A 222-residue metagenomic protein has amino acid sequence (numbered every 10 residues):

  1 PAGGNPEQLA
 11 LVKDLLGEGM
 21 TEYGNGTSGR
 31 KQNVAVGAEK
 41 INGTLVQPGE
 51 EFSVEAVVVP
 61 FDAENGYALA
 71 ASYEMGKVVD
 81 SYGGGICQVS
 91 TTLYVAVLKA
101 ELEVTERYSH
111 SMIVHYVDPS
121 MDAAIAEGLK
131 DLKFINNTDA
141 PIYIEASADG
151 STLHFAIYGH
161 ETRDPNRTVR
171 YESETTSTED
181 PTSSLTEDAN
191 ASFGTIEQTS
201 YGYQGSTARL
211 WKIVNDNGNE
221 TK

Functional and structural regions predicted by a protein language model:
P1-K222: Well-ordered beta-sheet/strand-loop patches within structured domains
